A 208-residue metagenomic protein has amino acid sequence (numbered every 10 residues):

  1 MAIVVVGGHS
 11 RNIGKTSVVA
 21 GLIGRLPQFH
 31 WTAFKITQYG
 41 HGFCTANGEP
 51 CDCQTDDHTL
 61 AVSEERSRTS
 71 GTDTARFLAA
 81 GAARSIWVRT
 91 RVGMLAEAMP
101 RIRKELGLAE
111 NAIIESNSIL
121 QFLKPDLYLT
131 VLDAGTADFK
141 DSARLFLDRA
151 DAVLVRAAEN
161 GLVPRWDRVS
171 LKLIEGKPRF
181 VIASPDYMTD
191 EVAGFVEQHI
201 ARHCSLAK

Functional and structural regions predicted by a protein language model:
M1: Phosphate-binding P-loop
V5, H30-F34, T130: Conserved beta-strand elements of the Class I
V5-L22: Glycine-rich phosphate-binding P-loop
G21-T90: N-terminal phosphate/diphosphate-binding loop that engages ATP/GTP or pyrophosphate donors across diverse enzyme folds
L60, A83-L108: Active-site rim loops that border cofactor/substrate pockets in soluble metabolic enzymes
K104-N111, S116-Q198: Conserved catalytic-core segment of NTP-binding enzymes
V196-K208: Short, hydrophobic alpha-helical segments
